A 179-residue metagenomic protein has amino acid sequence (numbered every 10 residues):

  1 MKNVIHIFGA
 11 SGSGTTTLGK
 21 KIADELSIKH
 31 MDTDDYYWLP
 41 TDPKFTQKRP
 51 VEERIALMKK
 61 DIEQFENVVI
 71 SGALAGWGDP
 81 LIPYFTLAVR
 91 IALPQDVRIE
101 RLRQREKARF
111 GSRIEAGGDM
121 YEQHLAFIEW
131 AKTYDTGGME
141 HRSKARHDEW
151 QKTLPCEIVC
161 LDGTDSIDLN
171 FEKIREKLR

Functional and structural regions predicted by a protein language model:
K2, E129-R179: NTP-dependent small-molecule kinase module
I7: Hydrophobic anchor at the beta1->P-loop junction of P-loop NTPases
A10: P-loop (Walker A) phosphate-binding loop of NTP-binding proteins
S13: ATP-binding Walker
T16: Walker A/P-loop
K20, D24-E63: Conserved substrate/cofactor phosphate-moiety recognition/catalytic segment in nucleotide-dependent phosphotransferases
V51-D96: Glycine-rich phosphate-binding loop used to anchor ATP phosphates in small-molecule kinases, encompassing both
A92-R142: A glycine- and Lys/Arg-enriched "phosphate-lid" helix/loop adjacent to the NTP-binding pocket of small-molecule kinases
